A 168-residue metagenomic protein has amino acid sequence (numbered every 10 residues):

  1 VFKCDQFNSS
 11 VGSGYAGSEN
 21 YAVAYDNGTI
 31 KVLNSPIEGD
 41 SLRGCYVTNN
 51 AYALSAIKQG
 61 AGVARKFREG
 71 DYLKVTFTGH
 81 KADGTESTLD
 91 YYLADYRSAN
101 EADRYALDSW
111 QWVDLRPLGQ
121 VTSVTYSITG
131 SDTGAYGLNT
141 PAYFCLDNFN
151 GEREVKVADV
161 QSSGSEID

Functional and structural regions predicted by a protein language model:
V1-I37: N-terminal targeting leaders for non-cytosolic proteins
I37-G44, Q120-V121: Extended extracellular/luminal ectodomain segments enriched in beta-structured repeat modules
S41-R43, S165-D168: Structural beta-strand segments of beta-rich domains
Y46-T48: Short edge beta-strand/loop segments characteristic of extracellular beta-sandwich folds
N50-A56, D132-A135: Short catalytic/ligand-binding loop motif for oxyanion handling, primarily in non-cytosolic enzymes, centered on
A56-V75: Short coil-to-beta strand junction motifs in C2/discoidin
V75-V155: Terminal, low-complexity interaction segments
E154-I167: Residue-level detector of functionally pivotal "anchor" positions at catalytic/ligand-binding pockets or at interdomain
